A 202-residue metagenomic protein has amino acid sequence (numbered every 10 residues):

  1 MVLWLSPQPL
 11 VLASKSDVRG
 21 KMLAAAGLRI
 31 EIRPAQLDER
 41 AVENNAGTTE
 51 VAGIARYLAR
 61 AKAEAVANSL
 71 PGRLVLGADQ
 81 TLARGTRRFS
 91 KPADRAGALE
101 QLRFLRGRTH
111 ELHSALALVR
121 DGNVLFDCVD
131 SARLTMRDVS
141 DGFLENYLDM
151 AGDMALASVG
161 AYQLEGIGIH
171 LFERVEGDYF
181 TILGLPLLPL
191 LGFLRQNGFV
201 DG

Functional and structural regions predicted by a protein language model:
V2-L28: N-terminal beta1-alpha1 ligand-phosphate binding loop
L3-Q8, T49-G202: Anionic-ligand binding patches
K15, A35, D121: Cofactor-binding loop segments of dinucleotide-utilizing enzymes, especially the Rossmann-like FAD- and NAD(P)+-binding
R19, E39-A41, L125: Flexible, glycine-rich phosphate/dinucleotide-binding loops and adjacent beta-alpha linkers at cofactor/substrate
A25, N44-N45: Active-site-proximal loop->helix
I30-E31, G202: A local structural micro-motif
E31-R40: A short beta-strand-loop structural module common to alpha/beta enzyme folds
E39-N44, R84-T86: A short acidic, helix-capping loop that chelates divalent metal ions and anchors anionic groups
